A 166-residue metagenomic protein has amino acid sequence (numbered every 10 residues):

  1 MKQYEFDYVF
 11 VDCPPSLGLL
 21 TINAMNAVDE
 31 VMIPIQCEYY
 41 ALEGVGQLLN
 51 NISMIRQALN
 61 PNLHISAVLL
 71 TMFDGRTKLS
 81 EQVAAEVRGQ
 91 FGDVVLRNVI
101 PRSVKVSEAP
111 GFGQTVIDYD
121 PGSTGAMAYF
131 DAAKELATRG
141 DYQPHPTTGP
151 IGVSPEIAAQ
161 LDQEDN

Functional and structural regions predicted by a protein language model:
K2-V104: Conserved catalytic-core segment of NTP-binding enzymes
Q57, P61-N166: C-terminal lobe/tail of nucleotide-utilizing enzymes
